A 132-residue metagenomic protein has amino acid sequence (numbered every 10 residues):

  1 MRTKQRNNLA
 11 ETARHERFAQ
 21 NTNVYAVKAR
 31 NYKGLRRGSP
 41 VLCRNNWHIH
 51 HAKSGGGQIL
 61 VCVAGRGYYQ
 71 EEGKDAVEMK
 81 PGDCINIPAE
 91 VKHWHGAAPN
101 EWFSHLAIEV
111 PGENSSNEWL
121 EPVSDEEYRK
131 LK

Functional and structural regions predicted by a protein language model:
M1-L35, N46, S116-K132: A short, N-terminal "cap"/entry segment at the start of jelly-roll beta-barrel domains of the cupin/DSBH fold
R30-Y32, S54, K74, N100-E101 (+1 more regions): Short strand-connecting beta-turns/loops that link adjacent beta-strands
L35-S54: Conserved short histidine dyad/triad with adjacent acidic residue
P40-N45, R66-Y68, E113-N114: Short, charged/polar surface micro-motifs in flexible loops or helix N-caps
I49, K53-P81, V91: A short beta-strand-loop-beta hairpin characteristic of the jelly-roll/cupin
M79-N100: Conserved metal-binding segment of the jelly-roll/cupin
W94-K132: Double-stranded beta-helix
